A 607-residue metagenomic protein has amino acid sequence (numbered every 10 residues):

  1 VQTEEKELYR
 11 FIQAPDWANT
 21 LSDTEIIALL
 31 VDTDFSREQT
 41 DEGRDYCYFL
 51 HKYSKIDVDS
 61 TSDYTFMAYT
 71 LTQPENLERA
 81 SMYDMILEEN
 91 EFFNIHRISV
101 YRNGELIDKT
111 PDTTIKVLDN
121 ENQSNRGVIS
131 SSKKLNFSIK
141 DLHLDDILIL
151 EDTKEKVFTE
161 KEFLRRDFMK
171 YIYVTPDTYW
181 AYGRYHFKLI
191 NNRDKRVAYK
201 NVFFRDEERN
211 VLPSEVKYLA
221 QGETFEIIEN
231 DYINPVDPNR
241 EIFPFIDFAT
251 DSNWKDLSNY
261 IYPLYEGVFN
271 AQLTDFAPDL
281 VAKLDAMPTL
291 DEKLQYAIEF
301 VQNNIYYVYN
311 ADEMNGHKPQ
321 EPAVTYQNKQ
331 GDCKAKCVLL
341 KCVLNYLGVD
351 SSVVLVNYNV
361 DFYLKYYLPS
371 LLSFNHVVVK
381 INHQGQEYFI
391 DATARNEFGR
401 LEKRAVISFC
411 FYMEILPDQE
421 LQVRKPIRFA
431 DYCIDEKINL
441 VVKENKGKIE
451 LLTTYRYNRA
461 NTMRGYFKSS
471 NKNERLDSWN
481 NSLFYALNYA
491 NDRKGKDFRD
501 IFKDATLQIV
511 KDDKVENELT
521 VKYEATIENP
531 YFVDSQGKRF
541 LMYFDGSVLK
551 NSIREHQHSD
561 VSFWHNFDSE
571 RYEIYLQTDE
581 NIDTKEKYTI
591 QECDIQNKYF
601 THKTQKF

Functional and structural regions predicted by a protein language model:
Q2-F607: A sensor for short, sequence-defined functional sites
